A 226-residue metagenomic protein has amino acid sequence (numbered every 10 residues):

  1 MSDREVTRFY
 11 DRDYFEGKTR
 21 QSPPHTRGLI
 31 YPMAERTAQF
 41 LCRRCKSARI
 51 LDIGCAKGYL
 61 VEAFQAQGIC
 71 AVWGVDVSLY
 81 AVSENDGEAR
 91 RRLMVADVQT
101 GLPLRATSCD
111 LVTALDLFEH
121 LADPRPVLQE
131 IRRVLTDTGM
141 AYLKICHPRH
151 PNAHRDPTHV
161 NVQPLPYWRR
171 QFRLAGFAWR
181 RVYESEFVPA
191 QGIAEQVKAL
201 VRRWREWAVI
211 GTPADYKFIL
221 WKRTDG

Functional and structural regions predicted by a protein language model:
M1-R105, L111-L115, R125-L128, N161-Y167 (+6 more regions): Conserved N-terminal segment of class I S-adenosyl-L-methionine
L115-F118, K144: Residues lining the SAM
A122-P126, A153: Short N-terminal helix/helix-N-cap motif within the alpha/beta-hydrolase-1
R125-M140: A short glycine-rich, Lys/Arg-flanked "PGG" loop and its adjoining helix->strand segment in the class I
Y142-N161: Short, glycine-/aromatic-enriched active-site segment of Class I SAM-dependent methyltransferases
F177: Conserved acetyl-CoA-binding loop of GNAT-fold acetyltransferases
